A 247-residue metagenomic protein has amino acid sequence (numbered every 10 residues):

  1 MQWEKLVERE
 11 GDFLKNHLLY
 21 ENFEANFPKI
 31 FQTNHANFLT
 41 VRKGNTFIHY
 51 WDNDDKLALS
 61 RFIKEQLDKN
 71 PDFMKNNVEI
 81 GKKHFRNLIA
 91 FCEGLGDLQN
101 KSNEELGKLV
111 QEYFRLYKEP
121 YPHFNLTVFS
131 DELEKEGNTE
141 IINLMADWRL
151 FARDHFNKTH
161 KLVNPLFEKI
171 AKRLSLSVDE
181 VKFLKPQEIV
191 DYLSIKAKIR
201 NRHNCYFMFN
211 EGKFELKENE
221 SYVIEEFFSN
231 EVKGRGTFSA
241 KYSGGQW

Functional and structural regions predicted by a protein language model:
M1-W247: Non-catalytic, soluble scaffold/interaction modules
